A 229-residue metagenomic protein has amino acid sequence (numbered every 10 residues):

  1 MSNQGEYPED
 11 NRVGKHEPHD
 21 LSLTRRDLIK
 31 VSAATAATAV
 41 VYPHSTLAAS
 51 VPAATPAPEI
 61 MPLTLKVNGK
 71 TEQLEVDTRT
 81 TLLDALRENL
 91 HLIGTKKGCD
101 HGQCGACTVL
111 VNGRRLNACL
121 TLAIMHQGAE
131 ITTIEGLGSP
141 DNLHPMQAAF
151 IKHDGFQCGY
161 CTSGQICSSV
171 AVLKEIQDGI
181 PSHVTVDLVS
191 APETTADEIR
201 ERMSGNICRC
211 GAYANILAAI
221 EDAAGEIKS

Functional and structural regions predicted by a protein language model:
M1-L23: N-terminal secretory signal peptides
S22-D27, A37-T55, R114: N-terminal twin-arginine translocation
R25-D27, T78-V111: A basic, amphipathic helix-loop patch mediating RNA/tRNA/ribosome contacts
S32-A36: Sec-dependent signal peptide hydrophobic core
Y42-E75, S229: C-terminal segment of N-terminal export signals and the immediately downstream linker at the start of the mature
L74-V76, A118-C119: Short capping micro-motif at the N-terminus of alpha-helices
R79-I93, L120-S229: Ferredoxin-type iron-sulfur electron-transfer modules in oxidoreductases and energy-metabolism complexes
Q103-M125, I131: Mid-chain, structured segments of secreted extracytoplasmic proteins
